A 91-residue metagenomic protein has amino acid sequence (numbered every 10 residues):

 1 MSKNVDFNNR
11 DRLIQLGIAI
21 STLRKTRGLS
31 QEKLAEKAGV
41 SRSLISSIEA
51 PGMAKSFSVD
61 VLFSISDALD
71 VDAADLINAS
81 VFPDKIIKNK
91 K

Functional and structural regions predicted by a protein language model:
S2-K3, F7, D75-K91: Short, charged recognition helix plus adjacent turn of helix-turn-helix-like nucleic-acid-binding domains
S2-T26: A short, Lys/Arg-rich alpha-helix, primarily the initiator
I20, L34-A35, I45-I48, L76: Conserved hydrophobic/aromatic packing and binding residues within compact polymer-binding modules
S21, E32, F63: Residues within the helices of the helix-turn-helix
K25, E36, D67: Alpha-helical residues within the helix-turn-helix
S30, S41-L44, S58, D72: Short coil turns linking two alpha-helices in DNA-binding domains
G39-K55: Recognition helix of helix-turn-helix/homeodomain-like DNA-binding domains that insert into the DNA major groove
G52-D67: Short, basic-rich loop-to-helix N-cap that marks the start of a DNA-contacting helix
